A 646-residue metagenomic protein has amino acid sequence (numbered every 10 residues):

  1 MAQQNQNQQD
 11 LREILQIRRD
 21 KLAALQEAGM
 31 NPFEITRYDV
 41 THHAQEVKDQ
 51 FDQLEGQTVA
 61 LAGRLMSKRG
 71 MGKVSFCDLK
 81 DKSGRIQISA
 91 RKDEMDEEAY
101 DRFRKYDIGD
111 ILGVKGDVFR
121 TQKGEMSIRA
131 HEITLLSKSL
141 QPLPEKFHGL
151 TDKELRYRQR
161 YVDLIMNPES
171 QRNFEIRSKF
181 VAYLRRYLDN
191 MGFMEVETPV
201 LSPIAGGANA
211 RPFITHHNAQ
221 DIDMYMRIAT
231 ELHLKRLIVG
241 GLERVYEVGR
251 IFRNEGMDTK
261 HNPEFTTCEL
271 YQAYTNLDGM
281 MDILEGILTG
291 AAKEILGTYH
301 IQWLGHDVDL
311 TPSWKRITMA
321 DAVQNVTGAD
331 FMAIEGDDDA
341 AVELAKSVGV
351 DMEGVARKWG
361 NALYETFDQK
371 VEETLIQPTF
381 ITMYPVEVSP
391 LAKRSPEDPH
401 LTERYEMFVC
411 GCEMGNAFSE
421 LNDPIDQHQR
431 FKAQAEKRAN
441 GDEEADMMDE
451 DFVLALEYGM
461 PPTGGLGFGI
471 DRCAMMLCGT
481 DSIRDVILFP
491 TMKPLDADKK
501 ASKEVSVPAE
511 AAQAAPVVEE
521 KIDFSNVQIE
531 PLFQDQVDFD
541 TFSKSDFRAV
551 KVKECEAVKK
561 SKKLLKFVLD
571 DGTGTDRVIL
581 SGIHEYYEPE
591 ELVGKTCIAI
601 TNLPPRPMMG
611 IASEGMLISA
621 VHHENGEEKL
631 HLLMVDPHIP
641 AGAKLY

Functional and structural regions predicted by a protein language model:
M1-Q26, N31, L495-T541: Intrinsic disorder at enzyme termini
A2-N7, L11, L22-A28, P32-G279 (+3 more regions): Class II aminoacyl-tRNA synthetase-like tRNA-binding/catalytic domains
Q45-Q53, E365-T366, Y384-S395, P531-T541 (+1 more regions): Flexible, glycine/threonine-enriched loop-and-boundary segments that flank and lead into catalytic domains of large
E55, A99-R102, P462, D538 (+2 more regions): Short, conserved secondary-structure segments in the cores of folded domains
M66, F119, L140-Q141, E169 (+19 more regions): Short, glycine-/Ser/Thr-/acidic-enriched flexible segments
I108, V114, M226-E231, I238-F252 (+5 more regions): TRNA-recognition modules of translation machinery and tRNA-sensing kinases, especially anticodon-binding
A205-P212, G290-G411, A433-M460, K499 (+1 more regions): Metal-assisted phosphate- and nucleotidyl-transfer catalytic regions
P508-Y646: Phosphate-backbone binding interfaces of nucleic-acid-interacting proteins
